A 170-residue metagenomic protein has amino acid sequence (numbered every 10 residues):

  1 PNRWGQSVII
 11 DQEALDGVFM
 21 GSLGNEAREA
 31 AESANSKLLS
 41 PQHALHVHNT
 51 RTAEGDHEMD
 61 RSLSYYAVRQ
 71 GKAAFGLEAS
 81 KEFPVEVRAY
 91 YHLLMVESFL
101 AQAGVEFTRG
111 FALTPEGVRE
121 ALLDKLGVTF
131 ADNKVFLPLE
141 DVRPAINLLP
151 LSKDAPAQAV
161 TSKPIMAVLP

Functional and structural regions predicted by a protein language model:
P1-P170: Structured catalytic-domain cores with a bias toward divalent-metal coordination
